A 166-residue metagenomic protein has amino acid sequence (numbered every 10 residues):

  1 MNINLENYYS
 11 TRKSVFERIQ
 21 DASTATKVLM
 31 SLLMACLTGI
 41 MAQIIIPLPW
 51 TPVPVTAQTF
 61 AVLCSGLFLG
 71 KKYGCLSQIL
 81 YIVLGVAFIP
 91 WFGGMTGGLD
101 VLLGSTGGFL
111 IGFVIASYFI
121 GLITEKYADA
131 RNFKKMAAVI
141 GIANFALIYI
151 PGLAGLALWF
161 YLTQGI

Functional and structural regions predicted by a protein language model:
N2-S77, A87: Hydrophobic transmembrane alpha-helices
R18, A22, T26, W50 (+6 more regions): Juxtamembrane/transmembrane-helix boundary motifs in multi-pass membrane proteins
L33-M41, V62, G66, S77-G85 (+6 more regions): Alpha-helical transmembrane segments in multi-pass membrane proteins
Q43-P54, I82-A116: Interfacial aromatic-anchored transmembrane helix boundaries in multi-pass membrane proteins
F68-K72, F119-Y127: Structural signal for the C-terminal ends of transmembrane alpha-helices and the immediately following loop
K72, T106, K134-K135: Residues that define the loop-to-transmembrane-helix transition and helix capping in multi-pass membrane transporters
G74-Q78, V101, A137: Alpha-helical transmembrane segments and their helix-entry boundary regions
Y127-I166: Membrane-embedded alpha-helical hairpins and interfacial helices in multi-pass inner-membrane proteins
